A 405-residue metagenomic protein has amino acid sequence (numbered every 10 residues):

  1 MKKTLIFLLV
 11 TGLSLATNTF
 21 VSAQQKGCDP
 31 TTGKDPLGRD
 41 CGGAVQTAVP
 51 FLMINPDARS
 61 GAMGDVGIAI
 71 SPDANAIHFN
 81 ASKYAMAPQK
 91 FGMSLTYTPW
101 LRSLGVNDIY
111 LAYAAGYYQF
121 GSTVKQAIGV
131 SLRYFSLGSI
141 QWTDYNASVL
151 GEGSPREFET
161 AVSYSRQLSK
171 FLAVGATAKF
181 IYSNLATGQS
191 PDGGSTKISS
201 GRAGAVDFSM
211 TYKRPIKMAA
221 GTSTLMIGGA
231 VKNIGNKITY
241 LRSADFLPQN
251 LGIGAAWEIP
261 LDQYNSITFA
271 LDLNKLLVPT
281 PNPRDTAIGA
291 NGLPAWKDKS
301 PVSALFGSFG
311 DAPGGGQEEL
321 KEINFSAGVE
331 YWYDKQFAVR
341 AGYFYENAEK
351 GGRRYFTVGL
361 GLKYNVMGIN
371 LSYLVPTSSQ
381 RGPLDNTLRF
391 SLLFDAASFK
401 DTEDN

Functional and structural regions predicted by a protein language model:
M1-G27, K275: Bacterial Sec-dependent N-terminal signal peptides
Q24-N405: Subset of outer-membrane beta-barrel
